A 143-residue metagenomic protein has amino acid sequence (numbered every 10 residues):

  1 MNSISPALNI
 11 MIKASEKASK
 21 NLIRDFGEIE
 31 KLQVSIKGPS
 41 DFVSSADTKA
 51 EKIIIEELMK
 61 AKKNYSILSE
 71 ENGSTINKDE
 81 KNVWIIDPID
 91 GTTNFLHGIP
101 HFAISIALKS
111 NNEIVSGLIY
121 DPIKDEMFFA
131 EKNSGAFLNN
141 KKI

Functional and structural regions predicted by a protein language model:
M1-I89: N-terminal subdomain of lithium-sensitive/metallo-dependent phosphomonoesterases centered on the IMPase/IPPase/PAP
K78-F137: DPxDG-like acidic metal-binding loop motif
N139-I143: Short, intrinsically disordered, charge-balanced linker/junction segments flanking boundaries in proteins
